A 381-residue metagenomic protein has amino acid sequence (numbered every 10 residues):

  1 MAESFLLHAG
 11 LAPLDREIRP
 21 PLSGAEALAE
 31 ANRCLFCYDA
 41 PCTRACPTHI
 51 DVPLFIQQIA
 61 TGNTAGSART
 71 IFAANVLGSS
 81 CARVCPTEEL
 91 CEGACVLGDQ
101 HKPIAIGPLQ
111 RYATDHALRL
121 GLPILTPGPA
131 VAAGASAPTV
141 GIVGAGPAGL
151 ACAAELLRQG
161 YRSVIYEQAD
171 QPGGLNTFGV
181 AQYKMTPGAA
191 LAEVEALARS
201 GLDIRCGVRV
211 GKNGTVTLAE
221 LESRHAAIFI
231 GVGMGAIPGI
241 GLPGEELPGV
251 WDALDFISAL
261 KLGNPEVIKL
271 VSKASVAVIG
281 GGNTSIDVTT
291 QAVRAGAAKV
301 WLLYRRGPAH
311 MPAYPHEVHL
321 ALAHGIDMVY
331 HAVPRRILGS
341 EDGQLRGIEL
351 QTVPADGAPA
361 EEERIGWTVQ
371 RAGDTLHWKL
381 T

Functional and structural regions predicted by a protein language model:
M1-S136, P187, I230-W251, K269-L270 (+3 more regions): Ferredoxin-type iron-sulfur electron-transfer modules and their immediate structural context
A2-P20, H49-A60, I71-F72, D99 (+4 more regions): Beta1-alpha1 glycine-rich phosphate/pyrophosphate-binding loop at the start of Rossmann-like nucleotide-binding domains
A45, V278-I279, L303: Active-site-adjacent beta-strand anchor residues
A113-A133, E195-C206, I237-A295: Glycine-rich dinucleotide-binding loop and its adjacent helix/turn
T126-P138, N213-L218, E222: Membrane-interfacial loop-to-helix junctions in multi-pass inner-membrane proteins
T139, R162, A274-S275: Residues that mark the start of a beta-strand
G188-P238, D255, L260-P265, S272 (+1 more regions): A Rossmann-like FAD-binding core segment of flavoenzymes
